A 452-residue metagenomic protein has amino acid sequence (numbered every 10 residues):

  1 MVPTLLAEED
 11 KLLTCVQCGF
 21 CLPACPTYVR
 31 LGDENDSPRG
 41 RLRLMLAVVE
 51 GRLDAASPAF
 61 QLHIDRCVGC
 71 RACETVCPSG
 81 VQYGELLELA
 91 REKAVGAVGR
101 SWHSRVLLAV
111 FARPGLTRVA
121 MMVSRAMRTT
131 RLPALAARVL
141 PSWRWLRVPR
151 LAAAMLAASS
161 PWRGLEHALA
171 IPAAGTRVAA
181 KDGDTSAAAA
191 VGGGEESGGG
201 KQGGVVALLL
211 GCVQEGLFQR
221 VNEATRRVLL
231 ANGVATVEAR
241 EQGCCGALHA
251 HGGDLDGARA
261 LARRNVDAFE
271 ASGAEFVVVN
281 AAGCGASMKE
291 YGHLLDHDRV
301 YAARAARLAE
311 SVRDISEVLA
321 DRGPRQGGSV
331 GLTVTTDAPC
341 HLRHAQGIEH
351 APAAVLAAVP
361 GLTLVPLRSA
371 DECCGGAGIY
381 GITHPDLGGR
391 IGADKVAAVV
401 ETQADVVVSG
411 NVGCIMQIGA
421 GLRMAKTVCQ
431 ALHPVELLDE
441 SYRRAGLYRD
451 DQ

Functional and structural regions predicted by a protein language model:
M1-L12, L53-I64, L230-G233, V359-L364: Short, intrinsically disordered, charge-biased short linear motifs at domain edges
M1-T4, Y28-L62, G80-L107, T427-L437: Non-heme iron-sulfur electron-transfer modules
E9-Y28, S57-V81, D371: Cysteine-centered iron-sulfur cluster-binding motifs in ferredoxin-type domains/subunits of redox enzymes
L13, G32-D36, H249-D256: Alpha-helix capping and helix-loop boundary segments enriched in small/acidic/polar residues
F20-P23, D33-P38, A235-R240: N-terminal glycine-rich anion-binding loops that anchor highly charged ligand groups
P23, R43-A47, P58, L62-D65 (+9 more regions): N-terminal, well-ordered alpha-helical segments
Y83-Q452: Iron-sulfur cluster-binding electron-transfer modules in prokaryotic oxidoreductases
